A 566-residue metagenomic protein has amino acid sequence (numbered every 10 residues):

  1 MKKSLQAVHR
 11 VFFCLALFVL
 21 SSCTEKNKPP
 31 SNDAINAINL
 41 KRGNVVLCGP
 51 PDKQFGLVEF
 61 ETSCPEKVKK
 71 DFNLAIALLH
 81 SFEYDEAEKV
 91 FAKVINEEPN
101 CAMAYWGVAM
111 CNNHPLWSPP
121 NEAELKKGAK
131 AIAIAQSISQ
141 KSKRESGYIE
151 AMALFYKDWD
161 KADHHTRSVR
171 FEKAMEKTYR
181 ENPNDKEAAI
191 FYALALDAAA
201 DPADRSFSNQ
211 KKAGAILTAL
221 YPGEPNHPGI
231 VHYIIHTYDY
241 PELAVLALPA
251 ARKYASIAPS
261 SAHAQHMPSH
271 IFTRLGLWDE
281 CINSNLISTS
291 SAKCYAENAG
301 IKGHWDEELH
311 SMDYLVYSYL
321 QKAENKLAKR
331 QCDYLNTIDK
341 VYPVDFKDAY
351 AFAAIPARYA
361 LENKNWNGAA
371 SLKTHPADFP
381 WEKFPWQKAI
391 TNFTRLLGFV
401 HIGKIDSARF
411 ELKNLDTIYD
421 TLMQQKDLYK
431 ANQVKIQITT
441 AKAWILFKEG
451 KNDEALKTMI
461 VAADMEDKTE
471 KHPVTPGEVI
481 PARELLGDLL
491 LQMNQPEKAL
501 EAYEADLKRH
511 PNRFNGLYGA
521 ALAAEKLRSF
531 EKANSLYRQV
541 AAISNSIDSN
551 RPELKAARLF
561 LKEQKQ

Functional and structural regions predicted by a protein language model:
K2-F12: Bacterial N-terminal signal peptides that target proteins for export
V19-S22: C-terminal motif of bacterial Sec signal peptides marking the signal peptidase cleavage site
T24-P228, A244, S256-A258, L275-I282 (+10 more regions): N-terminal alpha-helical interaction modules that lie
Y105-V108, I271-F272, S284, L446 (+4 more regions): TPR/Sel1-like alpha-solenoid repeat signature
D197, P202, G229-E242, A353 (+2 more regions): Alpha-helical adaptor scaffolds
E307-L309, Y350-A351, P385-T391, Y429-A441 (+2 more regions): Amphipathic alpha-helical protein-interaction segments enriched in hydrophobic
L486-R558: C-terminal structured "cap/appendage" subdomains that terminate the fold
